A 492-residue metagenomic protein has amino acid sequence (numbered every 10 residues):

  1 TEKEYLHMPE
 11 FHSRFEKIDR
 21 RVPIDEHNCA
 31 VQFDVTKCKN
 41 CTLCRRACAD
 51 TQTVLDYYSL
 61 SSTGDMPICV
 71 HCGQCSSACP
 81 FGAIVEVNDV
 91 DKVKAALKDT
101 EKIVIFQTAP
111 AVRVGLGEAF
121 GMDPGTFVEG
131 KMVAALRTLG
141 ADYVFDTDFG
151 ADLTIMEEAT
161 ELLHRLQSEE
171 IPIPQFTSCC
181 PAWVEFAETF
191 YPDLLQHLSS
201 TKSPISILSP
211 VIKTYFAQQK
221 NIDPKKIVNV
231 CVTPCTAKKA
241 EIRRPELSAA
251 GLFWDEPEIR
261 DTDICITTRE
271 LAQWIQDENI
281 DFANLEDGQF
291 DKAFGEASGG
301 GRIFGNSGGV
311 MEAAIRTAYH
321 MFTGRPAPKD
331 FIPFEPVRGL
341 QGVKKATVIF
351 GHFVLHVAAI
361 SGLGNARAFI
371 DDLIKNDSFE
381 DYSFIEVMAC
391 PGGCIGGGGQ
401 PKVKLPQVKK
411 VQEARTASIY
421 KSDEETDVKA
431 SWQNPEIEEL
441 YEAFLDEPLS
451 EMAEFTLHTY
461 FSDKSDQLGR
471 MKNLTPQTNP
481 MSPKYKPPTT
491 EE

Functional and structural regions predicted by a protein language model:
T1, V85-E492: Iron-sulfur-associated redox domains of electron-transfer enzymes in respiratory and anaerobic energy metabolism
T1-T51, A346, I370, T416: Ferredoxin-type iron-sulfur electron-transfer modules and their immediate structural context
R20, C29-V31, S59-S61, L116-A119 (+1 more regions): A short, structure-level motif marking secondary-structure boundaries and short turns
R21, Q32-F33, K37-S61, V70 (+1 more regions): Iron-sulfur cluster-binding cysteine motifs and their immediate structural context in ferredoxin-like electron-transfer
C29, K39, V70, F127-V128 (+1 more regions): Residue-level recognition of alpha-helix initiation/capping sites
